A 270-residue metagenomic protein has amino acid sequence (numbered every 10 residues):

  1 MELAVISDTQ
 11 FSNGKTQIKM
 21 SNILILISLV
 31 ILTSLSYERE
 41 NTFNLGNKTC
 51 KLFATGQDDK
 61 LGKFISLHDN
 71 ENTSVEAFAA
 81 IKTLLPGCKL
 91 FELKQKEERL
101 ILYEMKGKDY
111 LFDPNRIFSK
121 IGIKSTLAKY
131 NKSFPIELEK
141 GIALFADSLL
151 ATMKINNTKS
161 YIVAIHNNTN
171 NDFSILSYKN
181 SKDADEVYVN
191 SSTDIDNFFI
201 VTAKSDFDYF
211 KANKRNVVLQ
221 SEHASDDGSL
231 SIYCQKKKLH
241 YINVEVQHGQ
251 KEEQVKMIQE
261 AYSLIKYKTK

Functional and structural regions predicted by a protein language model:
E2-D8: Acidic, Ala/Val/Gly-enriched low-complexity intrinsically disordered segments
V5, N13, Y37-K270: Structured catalytic-domain cores with a bias toward divalent-metal coordination
K15-L24: Bacterial N-terminal signal peptides that target proteins for export
I23-L32: Sec-dependent N-terminal signal peptides
